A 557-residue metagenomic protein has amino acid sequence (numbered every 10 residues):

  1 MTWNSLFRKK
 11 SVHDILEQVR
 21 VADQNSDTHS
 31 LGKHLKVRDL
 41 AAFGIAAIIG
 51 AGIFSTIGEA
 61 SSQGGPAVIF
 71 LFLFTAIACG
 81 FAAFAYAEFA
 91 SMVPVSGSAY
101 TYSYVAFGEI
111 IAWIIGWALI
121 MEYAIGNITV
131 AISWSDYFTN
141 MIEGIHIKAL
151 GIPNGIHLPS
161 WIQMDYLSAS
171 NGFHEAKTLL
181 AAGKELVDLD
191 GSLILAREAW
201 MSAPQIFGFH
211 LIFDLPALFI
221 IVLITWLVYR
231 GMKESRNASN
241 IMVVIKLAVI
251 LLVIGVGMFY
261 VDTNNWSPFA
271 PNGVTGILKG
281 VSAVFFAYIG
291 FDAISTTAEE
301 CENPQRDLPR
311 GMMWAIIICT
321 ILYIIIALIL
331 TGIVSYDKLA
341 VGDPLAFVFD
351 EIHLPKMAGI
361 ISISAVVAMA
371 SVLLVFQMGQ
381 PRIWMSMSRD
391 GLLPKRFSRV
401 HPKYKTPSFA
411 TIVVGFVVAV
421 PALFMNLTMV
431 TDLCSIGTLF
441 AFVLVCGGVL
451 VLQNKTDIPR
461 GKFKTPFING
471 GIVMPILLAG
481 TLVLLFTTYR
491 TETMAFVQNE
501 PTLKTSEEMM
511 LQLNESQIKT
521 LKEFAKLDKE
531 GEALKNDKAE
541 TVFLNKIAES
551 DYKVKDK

Functional and structural regions predicted by a protein language model:
M1-T56, Q63-P66, L73, C79-F84 (+1 more regions): Membrane-interface "cap" regions at the ends of multi-pass membrane proteins
R8-S11, R20-G32, D39, V68-I69 (+2 more regions): Helix-loop-helix junctions that connect adjacent transmembrane segments in multi-pass membrane transporters
L31, S55-L167, F209, A315-I325: Extracellular loop-to-transmembrane helix junctions
F54, V95, A118-D136, A283 (+6 more regions): Membrane-helix boundary/coupling elements in multi-pass transport proteins
G58-I69, L119, V130-Y137, I142 (+11 more regions): Transmembrane helix-loop boundary segments of multi-pass membrane transporters
Y104, I132-I212, A298-Q305, R310-I318 (+8 more regions): Helix-loop-helix connectors at the membrane interface of multi-pass transporters/channels
D136-I145, V244-A270, A327-V334, F442-P459 (+1 more regions): Hydrophobic alpha-helical segments and their helix-loop junctions in multi-pass secondary transporters
F209-I212, F397-T406, F442-K557: C-terminal membrane-solvent junction of multi-pass transporters and transport-like membrane proteins
